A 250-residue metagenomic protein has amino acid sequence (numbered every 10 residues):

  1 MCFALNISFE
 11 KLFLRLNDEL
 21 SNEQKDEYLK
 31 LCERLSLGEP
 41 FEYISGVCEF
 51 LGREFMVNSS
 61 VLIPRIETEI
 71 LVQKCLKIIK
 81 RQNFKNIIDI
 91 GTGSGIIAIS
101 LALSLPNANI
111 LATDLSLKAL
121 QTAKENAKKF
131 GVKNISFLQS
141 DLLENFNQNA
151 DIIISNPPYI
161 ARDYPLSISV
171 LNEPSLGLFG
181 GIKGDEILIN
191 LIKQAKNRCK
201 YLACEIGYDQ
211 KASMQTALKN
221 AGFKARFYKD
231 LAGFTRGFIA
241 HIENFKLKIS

Functional and structural regions predicted by a protein language model:
C2-K77: Conserved AdoMet
S45, Q139-S140, I206, K229: Short loop/edge segments at beta-strand edges and connector loops that shape dinucleotide/nucleotide cofactor-binding
F55, I135-F137, A225: Generic structural signal for residues in well-ordered beta-strands
E67-D163: Conserved SAM/SAH cofactor-binding pocket of Class I
K80-R81, N86, I242-S250: Short, basic, low-complexity termini and linkers enriched in Ser/Thr/Gly/Pro that act as targeting/leader peptides
Y159-I187: Mobile active-site "lid"/loop adjacent to the S-adenosyl-L-methionine
I182-H241: Conserved Class I SAM-dependent methyltransferase catalytic core
